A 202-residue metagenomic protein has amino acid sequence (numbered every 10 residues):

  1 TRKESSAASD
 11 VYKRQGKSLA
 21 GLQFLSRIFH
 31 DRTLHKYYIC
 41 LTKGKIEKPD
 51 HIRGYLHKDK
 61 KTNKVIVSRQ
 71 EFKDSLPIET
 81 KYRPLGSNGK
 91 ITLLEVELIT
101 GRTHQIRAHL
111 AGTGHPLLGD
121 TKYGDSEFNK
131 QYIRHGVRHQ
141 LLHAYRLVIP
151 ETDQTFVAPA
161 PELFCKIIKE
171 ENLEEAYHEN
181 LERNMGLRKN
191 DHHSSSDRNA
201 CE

Functional and structural regions predicted by a protein language model:
T1-A8, Y12: Single conserved hydrophobic/aromatic residue that forms the stacking wall/gate of nucleotide- or nucleobase-binding
R14, C40, Y82, I106 (+1 more regions): Residue-level signal for inorganic ion chemistry
L19-H35: Internal alpha/beta loop-helix hairpins
L22-F24, T42-T92, A108: Glycine- and acidic-residue-rich catalytic/RNA-contacting loop of pseudouridine synthases
Y38, T92-L94, H143-Y145: Short beta-strand micro-motifs in enzyme catalytic cores
E97: Polynucleotide-recognition surfaces of large bacterial nucleic-acid defense/processing enzymes
H109-E202: Pseudouridine synthases involved in rRNA/tRNA modification
